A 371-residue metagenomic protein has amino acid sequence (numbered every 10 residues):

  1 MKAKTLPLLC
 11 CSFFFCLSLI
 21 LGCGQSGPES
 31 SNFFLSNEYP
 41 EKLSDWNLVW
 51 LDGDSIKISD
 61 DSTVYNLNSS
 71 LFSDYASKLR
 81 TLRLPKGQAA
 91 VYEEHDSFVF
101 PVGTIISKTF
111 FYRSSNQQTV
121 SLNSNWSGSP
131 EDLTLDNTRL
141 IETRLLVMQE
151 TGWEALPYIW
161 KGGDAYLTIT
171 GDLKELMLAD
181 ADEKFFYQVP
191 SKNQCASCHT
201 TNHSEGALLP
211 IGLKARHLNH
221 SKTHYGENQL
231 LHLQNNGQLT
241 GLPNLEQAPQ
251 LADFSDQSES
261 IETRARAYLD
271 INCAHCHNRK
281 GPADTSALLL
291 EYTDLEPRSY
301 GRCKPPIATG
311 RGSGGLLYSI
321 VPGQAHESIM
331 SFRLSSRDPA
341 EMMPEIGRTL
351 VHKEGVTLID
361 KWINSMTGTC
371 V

Functional and structural regions predicted by a protein language model:
M1-E29, V371: Bacterial Sec-dependent N-terminal signal peptides
K4, C10-C11, F15, S70 (+3 more regions): Generic detector of short alpha-helix boundary/capping microenvironments and adjacent low-complexity segments
L6-L8, Y39, Y65, D180 (+2 more regions): Short linear sequence motifs
P7, C11, N32, N68 (+1 more regions): Hydrophobic alpha-helical segments, principally membrane-spanning helices and signal/leader peptides
C23-F34, S121-V371: Sequence context surrounding c-type heme c attachment/ligation sites in exported
P28-E94, F100-V102, S107-S114, W126-G128 (+3 more regions): Conserved small-residue
S115-V120: Short, cysteine-centered beta-strand-loop-beta hairpins and adjacent loop/turn segments enriched in charged/polar
